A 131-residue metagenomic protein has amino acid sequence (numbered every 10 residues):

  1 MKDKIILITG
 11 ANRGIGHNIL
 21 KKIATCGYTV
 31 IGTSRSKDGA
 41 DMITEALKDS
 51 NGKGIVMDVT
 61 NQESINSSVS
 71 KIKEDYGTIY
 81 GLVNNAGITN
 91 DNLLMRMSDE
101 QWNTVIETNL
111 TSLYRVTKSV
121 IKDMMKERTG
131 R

Functional and structural regions predicted by a protein language model:
K4, T78-I79, M124-R131: Active-site loop of short-chain dehydrogenase/reductase
N12-R13: Conserved glycine-rich cofactor-binding loop
C26-M42: Conserved glycine-rich Rossmann-like NAD(P)H-binding loop of the short-chain dehydrogenase/reductase
M57-S67, D99: The beta1-alpha1 cofactor-binding region of Rossmann-like NAD(H)/NADP(H)-dependent oxidoreductases
A86-N90: Conserved NAD(P)H cofactor-binding loop of Rossmann-fold oxidoreductase domains
L93-L94, Q101-I106: Substrate-binding pocket helix/loop in short-chain dehydrogenase/reductase
T117-K118: A short, exposed helix-loop element centered on a Lys and neighboring polar residues
